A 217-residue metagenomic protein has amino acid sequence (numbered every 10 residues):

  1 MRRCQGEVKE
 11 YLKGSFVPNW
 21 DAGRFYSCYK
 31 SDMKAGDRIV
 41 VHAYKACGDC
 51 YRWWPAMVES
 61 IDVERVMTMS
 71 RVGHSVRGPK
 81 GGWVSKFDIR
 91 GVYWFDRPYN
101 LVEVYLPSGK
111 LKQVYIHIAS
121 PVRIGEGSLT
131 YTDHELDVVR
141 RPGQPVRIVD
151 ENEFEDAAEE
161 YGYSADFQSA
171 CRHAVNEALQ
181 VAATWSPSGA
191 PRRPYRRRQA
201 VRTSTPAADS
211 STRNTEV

Functional and structural regions predicted by a protein language model:
R2-R3, R24, R213: Basic polycationic patches enriched in arginine
Y11, F16, F25-Y29: Aromatic (phenylalanine/tyrosine) cluster motif
Y26-D88: Charge-rich, low-complexity N-terminal segments
I61-E64, S108-G109, R141-P145: Short acidic-glycine loop/turn motifs at beta-strand connectors
G81-R123, Y131-L136: Phosphate/ribose-recognition catalytic cores of enzymes acting on nucleotide-derived substrates
H134-L179: A hydrophobic, small-residue-rich beta->alpha segment in the mid-to-C-terminal subdomain of diverse proteins
H173-V217: Cysteine/selenocysteine-centered motifs that mediate thiol-based redox chemistry or coordinate metal-sulfur cofactors
